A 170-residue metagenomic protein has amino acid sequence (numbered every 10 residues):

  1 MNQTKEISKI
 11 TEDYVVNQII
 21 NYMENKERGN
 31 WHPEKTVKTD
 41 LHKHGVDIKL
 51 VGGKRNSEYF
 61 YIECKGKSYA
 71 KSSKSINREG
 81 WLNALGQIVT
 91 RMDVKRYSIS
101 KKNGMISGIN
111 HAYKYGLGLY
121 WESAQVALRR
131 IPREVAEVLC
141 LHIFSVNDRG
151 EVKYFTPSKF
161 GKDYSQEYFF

Functional and structural regions predicted by a protein language model:
M1-V46, V51-S57, S68, S98-I99: Acidic-basic catalytic patches of nuclease active cores, encompassing PD-(D/E)XK and other metal-cofactor nuclease
I7, V16, I20, S72-I76 (+2 more regions): Catalytic phosphate/metal-binding cores of nucleic-acid and nucleotide-processing enzymes, i.e., regions that mediate
I19, I48, I62, I143-F144 (+1 more regions): Hydrophobic beta-strand residues in large extracellular and virion-surface proteins
K43-G45, S57-Y59, N83-G86, N110-A112 (+1 more regions): Short connector loops at helix/strand junctions that flank enzyme active sites, especially segments positioning acidic
K49-K65, G104-N110: Active-site beta-strand-loop-beta-strand hairpin of nuclease catalytic cores that positions key catalytic residues
K67-K95: Mg2+/Mn2+-dependent nuclease catalytic core
M92-G150: Nucleic-acid nuclease catalytic cores
A136-F170: Charged, low-complexity C-terminal accessory regions
